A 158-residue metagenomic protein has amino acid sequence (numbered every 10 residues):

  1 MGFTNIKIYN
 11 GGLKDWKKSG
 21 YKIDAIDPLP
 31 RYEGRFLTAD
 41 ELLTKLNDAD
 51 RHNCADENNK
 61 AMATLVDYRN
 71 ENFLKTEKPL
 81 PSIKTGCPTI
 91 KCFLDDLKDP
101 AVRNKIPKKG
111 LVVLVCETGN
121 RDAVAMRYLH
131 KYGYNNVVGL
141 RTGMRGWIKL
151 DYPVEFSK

Functional and structural regions predicted by a protein language model:
M1-T64, E71-V113, E117-K158: Rhodanese-like catalytic fold shared by cysteine-dependent sulfurtransferases and DSP/PTP-type phosphatases
